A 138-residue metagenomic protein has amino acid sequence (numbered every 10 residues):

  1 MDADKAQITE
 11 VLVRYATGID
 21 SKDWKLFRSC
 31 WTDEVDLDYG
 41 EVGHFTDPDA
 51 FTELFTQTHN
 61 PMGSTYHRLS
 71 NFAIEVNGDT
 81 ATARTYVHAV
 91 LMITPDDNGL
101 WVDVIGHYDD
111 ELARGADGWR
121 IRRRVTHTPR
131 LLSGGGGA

Functional and structural regions predicted by a protein language model:
M1-D33, F45: Short, low-complexity N-terminal intrinsically disordered segments enriched in polar/charged residues
L12, H67-N71, Y108: Short structured motifs
W24-A89: A solvent-exposed, acidic/Ser-Thr-rich amphipathic alpha-helical stretch
G63-Y66, L100-V104: A generic structural micro-feature
T82, D103-G135: Short beta-strand edge/turn micro-motifs at domain boundaries
V90-L100, L131-L132: Short, cysteine-centered beta-strand-loop-beta hairpins and adjacent loop/turn segments enriched in charged/polar
